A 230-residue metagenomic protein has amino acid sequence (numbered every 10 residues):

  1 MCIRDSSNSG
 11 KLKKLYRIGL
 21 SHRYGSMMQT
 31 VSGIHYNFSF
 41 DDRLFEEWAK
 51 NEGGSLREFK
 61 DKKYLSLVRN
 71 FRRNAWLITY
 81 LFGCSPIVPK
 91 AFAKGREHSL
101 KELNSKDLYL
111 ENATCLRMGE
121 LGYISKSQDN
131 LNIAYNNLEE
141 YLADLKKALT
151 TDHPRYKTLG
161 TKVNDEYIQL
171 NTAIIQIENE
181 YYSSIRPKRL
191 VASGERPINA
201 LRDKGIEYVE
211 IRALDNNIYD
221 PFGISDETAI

Functional and structural regions predicted by a protein language model:
M1-I3: Short, small-residue-biased leader/transition segments that mark boundaries at the very start of proteins
S7-N8: Hydrophobic, low-acid, alpha-helix-prone terminal segments
K11-H22, S39-I206, R212-A213: Loop-rich catalytic cores of soluble enzymes, especially ATP-dependent carboxylate-amine ligases and other
G25-M27: Short Gly/Pro-enriched turn/cap motifs at secondary-structure boundaries
Q29-G33, K204-I206: Short, solvent-exposed loop/turn segments at the edges of secondary structure
R202-D203, D215-I230: Substrate-recognition/cap regions that form aromatic- and gly/pro-loop-enriched pockets for small-molecule ligands
